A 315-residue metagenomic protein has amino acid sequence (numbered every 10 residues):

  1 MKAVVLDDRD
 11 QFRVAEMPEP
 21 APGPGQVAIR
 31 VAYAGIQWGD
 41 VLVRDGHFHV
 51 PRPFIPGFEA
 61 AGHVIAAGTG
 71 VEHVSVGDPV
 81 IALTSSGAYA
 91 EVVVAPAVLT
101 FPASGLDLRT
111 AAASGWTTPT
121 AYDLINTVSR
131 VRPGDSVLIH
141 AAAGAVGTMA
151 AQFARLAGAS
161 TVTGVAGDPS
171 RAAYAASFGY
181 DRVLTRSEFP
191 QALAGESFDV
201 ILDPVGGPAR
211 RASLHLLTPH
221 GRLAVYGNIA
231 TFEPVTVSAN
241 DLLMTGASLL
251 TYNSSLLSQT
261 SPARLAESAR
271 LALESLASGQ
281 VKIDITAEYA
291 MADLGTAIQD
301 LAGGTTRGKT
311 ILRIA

Functional and structural regions predicted by a protein language model:
M1, T260-A315: C-terminal hydrophobic helical "lid"/dimerization subdomain of Rossmann-like NAD(P)H-dependent oxidoreductases
R9-Q11, M17-A61: N-terminal glycine-rich beta->alpha transition that marks the start or flank of a dinucleotide-binding site
L42, P79-A143: NAD(P)H dinucleotide-binding glycine-rich loop of Rossmann-like/cofactor-binding domains, especially the beta1-alpha1
V43-R44, A61-S85: A glycine-/small-residue-rich N-terminal strand-loop-strand element that serves as the cofactor-binding glycine loop
V74-S75, V131, L217: Short, well-ordered loop/turn sites that connect or cap secondary structure elements
S114-R186: Mid-domain Rossmann-like dinucleotide-binding core that forms the NAD(H)/NADP(H) cofactor-binding site
S187-E196: Short amphipathic alpha-helix with an adjacent loop that forms part of the alpha/beta core around
P208-S278, I314-A315: Glycine-rich phosphate-binding loop and adjacent beta-alpha segment of Rossmann(oid) nucleotide-cofactor-binding
